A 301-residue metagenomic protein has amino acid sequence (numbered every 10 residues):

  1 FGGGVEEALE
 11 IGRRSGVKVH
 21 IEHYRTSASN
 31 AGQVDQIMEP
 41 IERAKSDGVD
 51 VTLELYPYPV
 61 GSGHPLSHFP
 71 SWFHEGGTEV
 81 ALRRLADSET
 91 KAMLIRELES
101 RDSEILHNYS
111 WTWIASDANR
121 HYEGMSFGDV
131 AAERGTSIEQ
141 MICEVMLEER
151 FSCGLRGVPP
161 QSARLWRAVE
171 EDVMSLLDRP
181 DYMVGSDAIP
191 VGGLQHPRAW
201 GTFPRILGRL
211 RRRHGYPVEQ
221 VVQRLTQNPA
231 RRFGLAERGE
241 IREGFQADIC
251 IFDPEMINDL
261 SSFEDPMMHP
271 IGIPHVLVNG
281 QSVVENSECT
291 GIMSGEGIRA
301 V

Functional and structural regions predicted by a protein language model:
F1-G2: Histidine/acidic-residue-rich, glycine-tolerant segments that coordinate divalent metal ions
V5, L9-H214: Active-site neighborhoods of metal-dependent hydrolases
E22-Y24, L55, C143-E144, Q220-R224 (+1 more regions): Beta-strand segments within the central parallel beta-sheet cores of soluble alpha/beta enzyme folds
E54, G135, D187, V221 (+4 more regions): Divalent metal-coordination and catalytic microenvironments
D87, M174-D181, D187, C250-E296: C-terminal cap of metal-dependent C-N hydrolases
G128, L155-R167, V173, P217-V222 (+1 more regions): Acidic, glycine-enriched loop/beta-strand segments at the rims of small-molecule binding/catalytic pockets
E148, W200-P204, Q223-N228, A247-C250: Active/binding-pocket-proximal capping segment
Q195, T202-G215, V222-L225, P254-E264 (+2 more regions): Feature captures the catalytic cores and cofactor-binding loops of soluble hydro-lyases/lyases that act on carboxylate
